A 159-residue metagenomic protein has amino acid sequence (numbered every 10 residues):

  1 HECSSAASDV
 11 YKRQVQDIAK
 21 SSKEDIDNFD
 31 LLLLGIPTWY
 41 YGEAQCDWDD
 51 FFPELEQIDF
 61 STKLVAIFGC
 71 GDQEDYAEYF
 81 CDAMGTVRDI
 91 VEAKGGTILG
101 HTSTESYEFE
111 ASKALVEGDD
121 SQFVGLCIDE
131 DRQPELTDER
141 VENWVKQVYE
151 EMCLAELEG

Functional and structural regions predicted by a protein language model:
H1, S21-E24, L55-E56: Short, flexible, glycine/charge-rich loop motifs used to bind or transfer phosphoryl groups or to couple energy/partner
H1-Y11: Single conserved hydrophobic/aromatic residue that forms the stacking wall/gate of nucleotide- or nucleobase-binding
A6, D27-N28: Alpha-helix C-terminal capping/helix-to-coil transition sites in glycosyltransferase folds
V10, K23, Y41-E43: Short active-site-adjacent helix-start/loop capping segments
K12-S22: A short beta-strand-loop structural module common to alpha/beta enzyme folds
N28-G159: FMN-binding flavodoxin-like domain, especially the glycine-rich phosphate-binding loop
